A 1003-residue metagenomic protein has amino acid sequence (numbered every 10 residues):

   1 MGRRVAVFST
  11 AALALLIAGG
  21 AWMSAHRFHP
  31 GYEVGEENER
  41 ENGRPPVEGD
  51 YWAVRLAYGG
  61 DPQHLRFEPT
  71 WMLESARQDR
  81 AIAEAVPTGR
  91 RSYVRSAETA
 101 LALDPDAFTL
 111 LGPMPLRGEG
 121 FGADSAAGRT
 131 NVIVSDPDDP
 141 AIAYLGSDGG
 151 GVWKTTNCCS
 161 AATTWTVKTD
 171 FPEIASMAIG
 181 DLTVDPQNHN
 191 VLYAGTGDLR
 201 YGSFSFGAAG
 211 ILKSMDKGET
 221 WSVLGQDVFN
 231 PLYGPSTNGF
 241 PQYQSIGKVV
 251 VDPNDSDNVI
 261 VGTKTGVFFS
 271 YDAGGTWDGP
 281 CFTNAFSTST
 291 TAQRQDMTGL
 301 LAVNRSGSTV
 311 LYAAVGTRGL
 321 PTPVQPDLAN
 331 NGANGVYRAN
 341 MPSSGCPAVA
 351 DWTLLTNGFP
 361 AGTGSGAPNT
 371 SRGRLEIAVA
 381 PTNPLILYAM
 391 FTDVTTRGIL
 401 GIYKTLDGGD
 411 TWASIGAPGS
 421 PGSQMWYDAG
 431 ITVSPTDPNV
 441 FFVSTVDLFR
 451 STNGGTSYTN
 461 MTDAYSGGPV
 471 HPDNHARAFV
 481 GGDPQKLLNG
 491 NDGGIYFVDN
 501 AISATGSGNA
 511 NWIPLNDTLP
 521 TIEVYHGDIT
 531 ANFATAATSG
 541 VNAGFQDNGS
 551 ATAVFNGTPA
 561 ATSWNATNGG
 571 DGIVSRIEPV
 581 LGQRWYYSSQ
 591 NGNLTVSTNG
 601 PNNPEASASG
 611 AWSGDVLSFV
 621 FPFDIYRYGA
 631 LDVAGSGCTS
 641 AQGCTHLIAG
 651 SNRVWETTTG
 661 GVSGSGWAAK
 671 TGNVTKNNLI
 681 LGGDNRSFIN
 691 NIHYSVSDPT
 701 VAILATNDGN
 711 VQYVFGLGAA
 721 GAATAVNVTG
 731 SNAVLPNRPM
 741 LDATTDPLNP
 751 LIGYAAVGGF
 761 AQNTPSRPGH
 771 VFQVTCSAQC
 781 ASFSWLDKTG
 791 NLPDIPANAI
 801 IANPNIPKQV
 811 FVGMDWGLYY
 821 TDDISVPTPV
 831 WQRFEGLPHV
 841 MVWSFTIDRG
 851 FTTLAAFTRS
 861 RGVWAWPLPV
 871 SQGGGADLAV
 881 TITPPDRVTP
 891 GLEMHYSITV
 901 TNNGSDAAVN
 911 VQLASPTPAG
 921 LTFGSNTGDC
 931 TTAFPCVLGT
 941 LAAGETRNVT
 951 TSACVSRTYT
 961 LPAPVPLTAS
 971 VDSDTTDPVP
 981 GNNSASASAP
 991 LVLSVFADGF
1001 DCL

Functional and structural regions predicted by a protein language model:
M1-A11: N-terminal Sec-pathway targeting helices
G2, N369-R372, T881: Short intrinsically disordered, low-complexity coil segments enriched in acidic
F8-S9, M23, R95, K213 (+10 more regions): Intrinsically disordered, low-complexity segments enriched in Ser/Pro/Gly/Ala and basic residues
T10-G20: Hydrophobic membrane-insertion alpha-helices, especially the h-region of bacterial N-terminal signal peptides
A12-L13, W52, D483, A537 (+5 more regions): Exposed boundary/loop context
G19-F28: Bacterial Sec-dependent signal peptides at the C-terminal "C-region" and cleavage site
R27-V870: Beta-propeller blade termini and top-face loops
Q872-C1002: Exported/extracytosolic protein signature
